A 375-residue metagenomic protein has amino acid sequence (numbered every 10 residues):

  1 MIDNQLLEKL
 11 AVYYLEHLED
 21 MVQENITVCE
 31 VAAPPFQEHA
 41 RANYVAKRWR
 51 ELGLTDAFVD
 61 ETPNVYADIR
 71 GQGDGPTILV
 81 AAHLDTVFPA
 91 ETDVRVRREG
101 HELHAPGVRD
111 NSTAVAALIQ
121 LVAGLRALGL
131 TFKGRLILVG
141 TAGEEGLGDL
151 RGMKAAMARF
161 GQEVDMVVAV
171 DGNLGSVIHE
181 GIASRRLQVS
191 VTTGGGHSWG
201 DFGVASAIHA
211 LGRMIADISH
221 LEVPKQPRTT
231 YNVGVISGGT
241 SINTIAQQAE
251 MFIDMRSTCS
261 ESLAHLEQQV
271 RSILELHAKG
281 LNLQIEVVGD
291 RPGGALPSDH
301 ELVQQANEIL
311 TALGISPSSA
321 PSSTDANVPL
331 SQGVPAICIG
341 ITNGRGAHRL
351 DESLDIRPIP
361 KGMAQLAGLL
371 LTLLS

Functional and structural regions predicted by a protein language model:
M1-K9, E30, W199-F202, S206-S375: Metal-dependent amide/peptide-bond hydrolase catalytic core, centered on the "pita-bread" metallohydrolase fold
I2-H104: Acidic/His- and Gly-rich active-site-bordering loop/insert found across diverse amide/peptide-bond hydrolases
A81-A82, V139-T141, V167-D171, S190-T192 (+1 more regions): Short beta-strand segments
L84-R98, V164, H179-S190, I337: Acidic-glycine-rich active-site phosphate/pyrophosphate-binding loop
F88, L130, I178-S184, I242-Q247 (+1 more regions): Short glycine/proline-enriched loop/turn "hinge" motifs that connect secondary-structure elements and lie
V94-A105, T192-G196, T311-L313, G344-H348: Glycine/charged-rich beta-loop-alpha catalytic/anionic-binding loops adjacent to active sites
E102, G107-S184, P224, D254 (+1 more regions): Acidic/histidine-rich catalytic neighborhood of metal-dependent amide-processing enzymes
